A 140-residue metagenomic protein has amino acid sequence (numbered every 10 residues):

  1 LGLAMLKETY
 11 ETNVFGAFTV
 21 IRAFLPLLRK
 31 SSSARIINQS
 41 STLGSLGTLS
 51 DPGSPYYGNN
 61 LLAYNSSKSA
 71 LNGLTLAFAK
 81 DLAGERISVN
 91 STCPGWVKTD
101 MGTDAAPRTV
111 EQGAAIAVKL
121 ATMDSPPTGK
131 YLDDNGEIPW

Functional and structural regions predicted by a protein language model:
L1-Y10, R29-A83: Catalytic loop of short-chain dehydrogenase/reductase
A17: Flexible, surface-exposed loop/gating regions in the mature catalytic domains of secreted/periplasmic hydrolases
V20-F24, L28, L74-T75, L120: Hydrophobic positions on the long internal alpha-helix of Rossmann-like NAD(P)-dependent oxidoreductase domains
I21, L49, L76, M101-T103: Short, function-defining helix-loop hinge/capping sites that tune catalysis or transport
T42-G44, V97-K98, G102: Conserved sequence/active-site signature of Rossmann-fold short-chain dehydrogenase/reductase
S69, G84, S91-T92, T99 (+1 more regions): C-terminal helical subdomain
